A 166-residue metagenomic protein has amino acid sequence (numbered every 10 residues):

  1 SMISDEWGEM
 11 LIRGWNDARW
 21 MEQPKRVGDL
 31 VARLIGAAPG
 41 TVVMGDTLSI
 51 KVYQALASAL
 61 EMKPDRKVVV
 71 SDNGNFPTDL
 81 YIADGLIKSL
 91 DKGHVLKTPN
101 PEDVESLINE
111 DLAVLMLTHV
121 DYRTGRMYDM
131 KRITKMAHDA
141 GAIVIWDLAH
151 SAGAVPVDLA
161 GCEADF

Functional and structural regions predicted by a protein language model:
S1-F166: Pyridoxal 5′-phosphate
